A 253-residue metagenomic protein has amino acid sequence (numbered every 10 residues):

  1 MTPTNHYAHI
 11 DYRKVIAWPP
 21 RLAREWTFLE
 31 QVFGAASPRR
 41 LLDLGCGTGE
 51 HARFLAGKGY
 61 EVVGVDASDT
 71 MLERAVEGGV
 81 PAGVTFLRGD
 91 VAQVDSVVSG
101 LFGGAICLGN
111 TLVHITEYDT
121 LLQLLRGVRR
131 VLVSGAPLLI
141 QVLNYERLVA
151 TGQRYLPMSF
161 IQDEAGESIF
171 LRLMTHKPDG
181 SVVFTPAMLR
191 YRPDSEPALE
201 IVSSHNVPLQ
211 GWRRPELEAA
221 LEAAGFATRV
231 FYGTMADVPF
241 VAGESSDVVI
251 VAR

Functional and structural regions predicted by a protein language model:
M1-R39: Conserved class I S-adenosyl-L-methionine
G45-G49: Class I SAM-dependent methyltransferase "Motif I" SAM/SAH-binding loop
A52-V94: Class I SAM-dependent methyltransferase SAM/SAH-binding core
S96-G104: A short acidic, Gly/Pro-enriched loop at the edge of an enzyme's catalytic core that lines a small-molecule cofactor
L122-S134: A short glycine-rich, Lys/Arg-flanked "PGG" loop and its adjoining helix->strand segment in the class I
G135-V142: Conserved beta-strand signature within the Rossmann-like core of class I S-adenosyl-L-methionine
V142-E216: SAM-dependent methyltransferase
P208-R253: C-terminal lobe and adjacent flexible extensions of AdoMet/dcAdoMet transferase-like proteins
